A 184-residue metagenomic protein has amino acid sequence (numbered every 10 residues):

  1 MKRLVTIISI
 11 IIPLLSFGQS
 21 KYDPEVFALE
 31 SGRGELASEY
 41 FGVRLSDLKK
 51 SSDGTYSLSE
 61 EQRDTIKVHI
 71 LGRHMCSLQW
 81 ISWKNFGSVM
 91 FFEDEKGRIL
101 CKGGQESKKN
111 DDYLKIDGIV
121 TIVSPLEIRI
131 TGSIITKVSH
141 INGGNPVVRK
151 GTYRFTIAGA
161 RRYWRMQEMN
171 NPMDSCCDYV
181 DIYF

Functional and structural regions predicted by a protein language model:
M1-Y22: Bacterial Sec-dependent N-terminal signal peptides
F27-M90, C101-G104, W164-N170: Tryptophan-anchored aromatic micro-motifs
W83-G87, E93-K96, K137, V147-V148 (+2 more regions): Eukaryotic N-proximal low-complexity acidic segments or loops
G87-F92, K115-I122, K150-I157: Hydrophobic/aromatic beta-strand elements that line small-molecule binding cavities or substrate pockets in beta-rich
E95-I141: Mature extracytoplasmic domains of secretory-pathway proteins
N110-L114, S139-V147, D174-V180: A short, polar/proline- and glycine-enriched secondary-structure boundary/capping micro-motif
L114-D117, V123-P125, Y163, Q167-F184: Edge beta-strand at a domain terminus
R129-G159: An anionic, turn-rich surface loop/hairpin at beta-sheet edges that serves as a generic interaction/coordination patch
